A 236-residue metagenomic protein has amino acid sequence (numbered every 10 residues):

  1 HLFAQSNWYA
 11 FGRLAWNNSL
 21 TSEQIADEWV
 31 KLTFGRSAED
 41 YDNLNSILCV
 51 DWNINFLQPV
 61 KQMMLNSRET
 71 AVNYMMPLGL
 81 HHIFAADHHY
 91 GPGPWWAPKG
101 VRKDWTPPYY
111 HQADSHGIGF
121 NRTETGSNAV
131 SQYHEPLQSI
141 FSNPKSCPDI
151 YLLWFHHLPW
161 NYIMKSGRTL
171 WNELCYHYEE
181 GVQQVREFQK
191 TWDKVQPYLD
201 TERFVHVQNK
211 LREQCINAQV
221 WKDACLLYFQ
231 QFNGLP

Functional and structural regions predicted by a protein language model:
H1-P236: Catalytic domains of carbohydrate-active enzymes that cleave complex glycans
